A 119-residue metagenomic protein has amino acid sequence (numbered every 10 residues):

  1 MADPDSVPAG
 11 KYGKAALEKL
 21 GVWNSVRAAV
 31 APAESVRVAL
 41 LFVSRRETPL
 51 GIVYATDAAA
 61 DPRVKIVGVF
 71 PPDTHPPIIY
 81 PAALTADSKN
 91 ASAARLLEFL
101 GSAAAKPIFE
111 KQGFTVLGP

Functional and structural regions predicted by a protein language model:
M1-P119: Exported/periplasmic ABC-transporter solute-binding proteins
